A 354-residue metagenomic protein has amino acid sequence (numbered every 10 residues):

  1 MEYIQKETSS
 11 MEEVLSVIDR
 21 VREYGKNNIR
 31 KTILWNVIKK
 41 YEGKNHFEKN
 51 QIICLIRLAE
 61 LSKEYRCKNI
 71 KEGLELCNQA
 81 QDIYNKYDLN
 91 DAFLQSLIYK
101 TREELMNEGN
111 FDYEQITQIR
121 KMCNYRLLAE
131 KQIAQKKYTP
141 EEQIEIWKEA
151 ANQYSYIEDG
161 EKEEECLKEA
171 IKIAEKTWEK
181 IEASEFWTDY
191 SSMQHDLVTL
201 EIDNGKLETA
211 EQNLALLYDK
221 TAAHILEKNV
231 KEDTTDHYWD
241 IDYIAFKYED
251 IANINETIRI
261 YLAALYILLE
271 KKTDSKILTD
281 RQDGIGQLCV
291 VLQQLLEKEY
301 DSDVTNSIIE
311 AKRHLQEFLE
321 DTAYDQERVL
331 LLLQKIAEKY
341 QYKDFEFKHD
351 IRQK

Functional and structural regions predicted by a protein language model:
M1-L76, I83-A92, L97, N107-Y113 (+4 more regions): Flexible inter-repeat linkers and adjacent short helices within tandem amphipathic alpha-helical repeat scaffolds
I4-K6, K39-K49, D82-F93, L127-E141 (+6 more regions): Flexible helix-coil transition and linker loops at the boundaries of alpha-helical arrays
S10, R30, K44, Q51 (+12 more regions): Residues that mark the junctions of alpha-helical repeat units in TPR/alpha-solenoid scaffolds
S16, N50, R57, A92-T101 (+9 more regions): "A position-specific structural signal for the A-helix of alpha-solenoid helical repeats
I18-R30, E60-G73, E104-K121, Y138 (+6 more regions): Short coil/turn connectors between adjacent alpha-helices in alpha-solenoid helical repeat scaffolds
R30-I38, N69-Q81, D112-Q132, E164-K172 (+6 more regions): Alpha-helical repeat scaffolds
K31, I38, Q51, L58 (+13 more regions): Heptad-repeat amphipathic alpha-helical coiled-coil interaction surface used for oligomerization/assembly
T234-Y238, I244-A245, A252-K354: Eukaryotic alpha-helical solenoid repeat scaffolds
